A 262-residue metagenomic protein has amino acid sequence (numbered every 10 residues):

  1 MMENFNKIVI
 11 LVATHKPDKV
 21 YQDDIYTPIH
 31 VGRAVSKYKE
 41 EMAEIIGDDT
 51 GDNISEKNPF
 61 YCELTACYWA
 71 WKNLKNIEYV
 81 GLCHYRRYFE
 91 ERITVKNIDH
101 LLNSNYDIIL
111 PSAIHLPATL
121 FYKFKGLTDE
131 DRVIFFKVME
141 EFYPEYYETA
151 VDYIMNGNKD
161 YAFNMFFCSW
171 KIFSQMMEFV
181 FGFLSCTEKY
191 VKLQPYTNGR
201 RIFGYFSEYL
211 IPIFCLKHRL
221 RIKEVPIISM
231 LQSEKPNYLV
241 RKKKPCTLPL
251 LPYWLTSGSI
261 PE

Functional and structural regions predicted by a protein language model:
M1-E262: ER/Golgi luminal nucleotide-sugar-dependent glycosyltransferases, focusing on the catalytic module
